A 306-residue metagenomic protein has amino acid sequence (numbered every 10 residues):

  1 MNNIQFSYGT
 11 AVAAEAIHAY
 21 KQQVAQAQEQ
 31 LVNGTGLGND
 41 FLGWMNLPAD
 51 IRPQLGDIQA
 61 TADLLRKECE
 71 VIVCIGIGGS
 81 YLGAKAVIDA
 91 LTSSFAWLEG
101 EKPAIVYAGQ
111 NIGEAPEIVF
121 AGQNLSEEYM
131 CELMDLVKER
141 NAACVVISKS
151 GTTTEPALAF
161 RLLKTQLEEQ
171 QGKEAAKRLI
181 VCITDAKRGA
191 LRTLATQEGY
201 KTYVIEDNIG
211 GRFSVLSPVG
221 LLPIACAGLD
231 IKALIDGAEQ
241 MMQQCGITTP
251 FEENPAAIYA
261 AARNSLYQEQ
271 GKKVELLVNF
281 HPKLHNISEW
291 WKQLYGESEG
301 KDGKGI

Functional and structural regions predicted by a protein language model:
M1-R66: Extended, charge-enriched "interface" segments that sit outside catalytic cores
G38, I58-E70, L133-A142, A262-K273: Glycine-rich phosphate/diphosphate-binding loops that line cofactor/substrate pockets in enzymes
W44-A60, V87-A143, T152, L158-A159 (+1 more regions): Glycine-rich oxoanion-binding loops at beta->alpha junctions
E68, G100-E101, A108-A115, E139-R140 (+3 more regions): Short helix-terminating capping/connector loops at secondary-structure junctions
V71-G78, A143-S150, V181-C182, K273-H281: Short glycine-rich or small-residue beta-strand-to-loop segments that form or flank ligand, phosphate, metal/Fe-S
I72-V87, R212-G220: Conserved phosphate/anionic-ligand binding catalytic regions in large, soluble enzymes, centered on
F120-E128, E132-L133, I147-T154, L158 (+3 more regions): Alpha-helix capping and helix-loop boundary segments enriched in small/acidic/polar residues
E169-I306: Active-site phosphate/pyrophosphate-binding segments
